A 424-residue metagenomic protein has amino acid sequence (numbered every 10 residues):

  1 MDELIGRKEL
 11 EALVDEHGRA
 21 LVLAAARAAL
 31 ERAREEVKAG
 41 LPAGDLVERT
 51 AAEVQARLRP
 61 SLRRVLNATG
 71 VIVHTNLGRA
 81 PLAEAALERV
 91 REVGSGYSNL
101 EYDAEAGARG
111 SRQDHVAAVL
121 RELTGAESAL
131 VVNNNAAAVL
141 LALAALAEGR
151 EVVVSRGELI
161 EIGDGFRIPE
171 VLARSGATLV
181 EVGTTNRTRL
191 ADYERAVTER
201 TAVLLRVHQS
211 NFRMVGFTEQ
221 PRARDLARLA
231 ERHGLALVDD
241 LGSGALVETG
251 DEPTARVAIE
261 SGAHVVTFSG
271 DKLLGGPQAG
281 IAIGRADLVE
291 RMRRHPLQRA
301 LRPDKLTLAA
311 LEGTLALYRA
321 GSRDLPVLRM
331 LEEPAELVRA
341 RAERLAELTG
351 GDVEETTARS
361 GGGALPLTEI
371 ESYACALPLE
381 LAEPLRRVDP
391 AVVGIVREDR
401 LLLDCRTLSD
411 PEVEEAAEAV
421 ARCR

Functional and structural regions predicted by a protein language model:
M1-R57: Long amphipathic alpha-helical segments
A26-R27, E31, A68-T69, R79-E105: Glycine-rich phosphate-binding segment of PLP-dependent enzymes
A39-V90: Long amphipathic N-terminal alpha/beta scaffold segment
S61-L62, F268, P390-I395: A short linear hydrophobic-aromatic micro-motif
L66-G70, L274-P277, I370, I395-L401: Short Gly/Ser/Thr- and Asp/Glu-enriched loop/turn motifs at secondary-structure junctions
G107-K305, A309-L315, A419: Conserved PLP-enzyme active-site core in the AAT-like
K305-L308, E312-G361: Conserved PLP-dependent catalytic core of the aminotransferase class-I/II
R339-P411, E415-A416: Conserved C-terminal alpha-helix-loop-beta "cap" of PLP-dependent enzymes that closes/shapes the active-site mouth
